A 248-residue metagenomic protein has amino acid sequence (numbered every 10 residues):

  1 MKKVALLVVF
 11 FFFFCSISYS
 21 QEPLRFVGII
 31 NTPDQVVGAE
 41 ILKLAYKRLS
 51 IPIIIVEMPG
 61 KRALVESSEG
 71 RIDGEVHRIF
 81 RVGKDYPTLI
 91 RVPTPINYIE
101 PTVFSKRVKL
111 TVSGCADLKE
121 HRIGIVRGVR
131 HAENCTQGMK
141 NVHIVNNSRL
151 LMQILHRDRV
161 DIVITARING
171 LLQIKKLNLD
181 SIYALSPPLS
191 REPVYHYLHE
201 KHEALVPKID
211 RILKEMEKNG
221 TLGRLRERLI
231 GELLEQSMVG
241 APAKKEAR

Functional and structural regions predicted by a protein language model:
M1-L7, F12-I54, G223-R248: N-terminal hydrophobic or amphipathic helices and topogenic motifs
S20-T88, I125, I144-V145: Extracytoplasmic small-molecule ligand-binding "clamshell" domains of the periplasmic binding protein/Venus flytrap
L24-L44, K106-M139, L151-Q153, I168-L171 (+1 more regions): Bilobed "Venus flytrap"/periplasmic-binding protein-like clamshell domains and structurally analogous long
L42-R48, R107-K109, A116-R122, V129 (+1 more regions): Extended ligand-binding regions for polar small-molecule ligands
V56-L118, G128-H131, L185-L189: Acidic, polar ligand-binding/catalytic clefts
K61-D73, S148-N169, K176-L177: Short helices/loops that flank or line small-molecule/ion binding pockets
N97-T102, K175-K214, L233-A247: Periplasmic-binding protein-like
R130-N146, S181, K214-R248: Ligand-binding clefts/hinges and TM-proximal coupling segments of bilobed small-molecule sensing domains
